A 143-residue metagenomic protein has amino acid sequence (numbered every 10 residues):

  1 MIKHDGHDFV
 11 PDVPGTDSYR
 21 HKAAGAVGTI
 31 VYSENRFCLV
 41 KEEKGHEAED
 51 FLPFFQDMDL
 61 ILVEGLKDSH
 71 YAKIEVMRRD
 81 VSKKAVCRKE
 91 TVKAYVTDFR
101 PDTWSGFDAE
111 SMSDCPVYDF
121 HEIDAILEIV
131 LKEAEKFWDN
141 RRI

Functional and structural regions predicted by a protein language model:
M1-E42: N-terminal phosphate/diphosphate-binding loop that engages ATP/GTP or pyrophosphate donors across diverse enzyme folds
D8-V10, W104, I143: Iron-sulfur (Fe-S) cluster-binding modules
G15, G45-E49, D80-S82: Charged helix-capping and loop-helix junction motifs
T16, H46, H121, A125: Conserved active-site and cofactor/substrate-binding residues in soluble primary-metabolism enzymes
G25, Q56-D57, K89: Short loop/turn elements that form and flank the Walker-type P-loop nucleotide-binding site in RecA-like NTPase cores
V40-S69: Phosphate-binding/switch loop-helix module in NTP-utilizing enzymes
L60-R141: Phosphate/Mg2+-binding loops and adjacent switch elements in nucleotide/diphosphate-handling enzyme cores
